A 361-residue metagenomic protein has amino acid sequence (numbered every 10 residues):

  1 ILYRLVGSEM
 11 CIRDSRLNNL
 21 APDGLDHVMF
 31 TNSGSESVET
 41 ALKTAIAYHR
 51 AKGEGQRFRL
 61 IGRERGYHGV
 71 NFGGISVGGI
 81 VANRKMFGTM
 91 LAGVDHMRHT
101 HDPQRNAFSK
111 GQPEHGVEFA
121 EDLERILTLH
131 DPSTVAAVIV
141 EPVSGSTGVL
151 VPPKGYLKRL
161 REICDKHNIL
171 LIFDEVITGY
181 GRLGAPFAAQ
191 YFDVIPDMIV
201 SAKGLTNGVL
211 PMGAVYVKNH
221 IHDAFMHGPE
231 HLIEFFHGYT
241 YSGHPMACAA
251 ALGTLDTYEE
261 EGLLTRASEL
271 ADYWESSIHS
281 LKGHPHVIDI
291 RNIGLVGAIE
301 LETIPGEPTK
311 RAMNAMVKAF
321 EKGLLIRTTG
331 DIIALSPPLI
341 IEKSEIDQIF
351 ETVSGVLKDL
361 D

Functional and structural regions predicted by a protein language model:
I1-G7, I12: Single conserved hydrophobic/aromatic residue that forms the stacking wall/gate of nucleotide- or nucleobase-binding
S15-A136: PLP-dependent aspartate aminotransferase-fold enzymes
F72-G73, Q190-A224, G243-A250: Active-site PLP attachment segment
H101-K110, H220, M246-T265, H279 (+3 more regions): Amphipathic alpha-helix from the class-I
L150-G184: Catalytic PLP-binding core of fold-type I/II PLP enzymes
M212-G238, A251-Y258: Conserved core segment of the aminotransferase class I/II
E259-E261, E269, P337-D361: PLP-dependent enzyme catalytic core of the Aspartate aminotransferase-like
L270-E275, H284-K318, L339-K343: Conserved PLP-binding catalytic core of the aspartate aminotransferase-like
